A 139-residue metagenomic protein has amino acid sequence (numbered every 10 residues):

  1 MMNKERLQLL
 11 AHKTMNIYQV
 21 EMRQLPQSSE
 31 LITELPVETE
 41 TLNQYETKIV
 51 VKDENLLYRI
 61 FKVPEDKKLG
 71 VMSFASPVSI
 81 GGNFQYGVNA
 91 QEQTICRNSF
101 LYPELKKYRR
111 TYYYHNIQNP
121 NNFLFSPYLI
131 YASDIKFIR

Functional and structural regions predicted by a protein language model:
M1-R139: Macrodomain-like recognition of ADP-ribose-binding/processing modules
